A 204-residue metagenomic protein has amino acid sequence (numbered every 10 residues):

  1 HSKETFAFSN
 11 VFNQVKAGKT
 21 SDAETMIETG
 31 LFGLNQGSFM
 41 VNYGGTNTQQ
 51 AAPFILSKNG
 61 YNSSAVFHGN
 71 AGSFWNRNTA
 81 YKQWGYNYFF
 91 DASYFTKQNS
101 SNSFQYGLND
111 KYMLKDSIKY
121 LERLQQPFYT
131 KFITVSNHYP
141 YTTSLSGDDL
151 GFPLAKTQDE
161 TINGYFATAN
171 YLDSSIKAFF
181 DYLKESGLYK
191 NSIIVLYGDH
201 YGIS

Functional and structural regions predicted by a protein language model:
H1-S204: Solvent-exposed soluble domains appended to multi-pass membrane proteins
